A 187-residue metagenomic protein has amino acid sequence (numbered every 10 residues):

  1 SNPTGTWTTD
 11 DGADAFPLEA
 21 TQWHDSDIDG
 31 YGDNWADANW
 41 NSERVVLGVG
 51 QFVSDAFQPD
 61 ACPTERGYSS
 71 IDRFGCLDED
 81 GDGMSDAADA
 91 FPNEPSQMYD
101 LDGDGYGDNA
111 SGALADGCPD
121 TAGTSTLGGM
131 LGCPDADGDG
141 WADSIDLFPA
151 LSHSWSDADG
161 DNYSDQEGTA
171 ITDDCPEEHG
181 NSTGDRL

Functional and structural regions predicted by a protein language model:
S1-L187: Extracellular calcium-associated, cysteine-rich motifs in secreted modular proteins
